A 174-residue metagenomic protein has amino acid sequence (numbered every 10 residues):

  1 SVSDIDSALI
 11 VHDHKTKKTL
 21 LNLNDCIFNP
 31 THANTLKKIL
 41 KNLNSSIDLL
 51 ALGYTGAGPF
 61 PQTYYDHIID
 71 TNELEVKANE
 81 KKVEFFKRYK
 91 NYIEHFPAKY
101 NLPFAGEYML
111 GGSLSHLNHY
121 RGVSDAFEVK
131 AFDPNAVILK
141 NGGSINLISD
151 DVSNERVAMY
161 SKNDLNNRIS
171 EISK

Functional and structural regions predicted by a protein language model:
S1-S46, A51-F60, I145-S173: Core dinuclear metal-dependent hydrolase active-site scaffold
P30, N34-D133: Cap/insert and terminal regions of metallo-dependent hydrolase folds
Y100, G112-K174: C-terminal regulatory/interaction regions
